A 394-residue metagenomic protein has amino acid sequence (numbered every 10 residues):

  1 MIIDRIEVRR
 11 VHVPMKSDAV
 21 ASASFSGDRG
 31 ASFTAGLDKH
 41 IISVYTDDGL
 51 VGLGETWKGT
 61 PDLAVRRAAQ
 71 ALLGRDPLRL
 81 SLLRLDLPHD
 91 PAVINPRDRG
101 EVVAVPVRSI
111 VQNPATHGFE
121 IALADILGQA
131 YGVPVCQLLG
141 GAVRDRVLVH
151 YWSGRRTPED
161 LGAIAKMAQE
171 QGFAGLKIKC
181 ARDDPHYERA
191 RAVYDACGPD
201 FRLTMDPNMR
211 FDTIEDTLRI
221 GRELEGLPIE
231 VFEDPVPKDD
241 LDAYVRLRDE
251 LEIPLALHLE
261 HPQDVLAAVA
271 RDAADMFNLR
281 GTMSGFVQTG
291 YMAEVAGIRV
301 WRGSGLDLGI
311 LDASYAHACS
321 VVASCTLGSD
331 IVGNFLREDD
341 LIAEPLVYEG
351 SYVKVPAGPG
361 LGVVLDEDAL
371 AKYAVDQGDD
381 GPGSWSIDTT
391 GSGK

Functional and structural regions predicted by a protein language model:
M1-D48, L53, W57, A71 (+2 more regions): Structured beta-strand/loop patches that form or line metal/cofactor-binding pockets in enzymes
I2, Q129, V133-R144, V353: N-terminal amphipathic alpha-helix/helix-capping segment at the start of soluble metabolic enzymes
I3, G49, A68, F119 (+8 more regions): Conserved, mostly hydrophobic/aromatic
R5, Y45-A130, G393-K394: Metal- or metallocofactor-binding catalytic centers and their adjacent structured scaffolds across diverse enzyme
A23, R222, P228, D239-P254 (+1 more regions): Shared catalytic-loop signature of beta/alpha-barrel
G52-G54, V147-S153, A174-I178, F201-P207 (+5 more regions): Hydrophobic faces of well-ordered beta-strands that scaffold small-molecule active sites in alpha/beta enzyme cores
Q137-L251: Metal-dependent enolase-superfamily TIM-barrel catalytic cores that perform enediolate-based chemistry
L361-K394: Extended hydrophobic packing segments that form well-structured cores
